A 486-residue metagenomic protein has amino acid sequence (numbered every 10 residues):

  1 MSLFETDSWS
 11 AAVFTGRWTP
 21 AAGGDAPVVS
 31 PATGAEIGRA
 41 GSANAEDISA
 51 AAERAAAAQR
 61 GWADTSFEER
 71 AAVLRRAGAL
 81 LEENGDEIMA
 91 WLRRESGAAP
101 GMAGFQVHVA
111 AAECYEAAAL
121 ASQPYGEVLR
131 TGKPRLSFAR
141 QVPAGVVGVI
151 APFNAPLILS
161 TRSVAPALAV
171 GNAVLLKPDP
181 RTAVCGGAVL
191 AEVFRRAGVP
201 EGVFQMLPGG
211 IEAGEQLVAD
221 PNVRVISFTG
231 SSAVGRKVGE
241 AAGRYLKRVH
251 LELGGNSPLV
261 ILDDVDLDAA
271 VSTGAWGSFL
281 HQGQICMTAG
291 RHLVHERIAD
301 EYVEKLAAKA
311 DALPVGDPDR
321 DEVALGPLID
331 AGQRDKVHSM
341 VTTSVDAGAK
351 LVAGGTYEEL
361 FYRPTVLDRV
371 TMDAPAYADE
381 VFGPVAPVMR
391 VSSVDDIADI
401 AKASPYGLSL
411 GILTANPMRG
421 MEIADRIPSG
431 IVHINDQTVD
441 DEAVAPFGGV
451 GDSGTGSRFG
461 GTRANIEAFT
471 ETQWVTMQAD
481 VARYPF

Functional and structural regions predicted by a protein language model:
M1-R135: N-terminal Rossmann-like NAD(P)+-binding subdomain of aldehyde/semialdehyde dehydrogenases
P31, A45-I48, F67, G85 (+6 more regions): Residues at or immediately preceding the N-termini of alpha-helices
T33-R39, V223, V260, P314 (+4 more regions): Conserved C-terminal structural/oligomerization subdomain of aldehyde/semialdehyde dehydrogenase
G34, R70, L92, C114 (+9 more regions): Residue-level signal for inorganic ion chemistry
E36-A43, A58-D64, V149, L259-L262 (+5 more regions): Short, well-ordered beta-strand elements within core beta-sheets of diverse protein domains
Q59, A63, G78-G85, M89 (+18 more regions): Structural signal for hydrophobic packing residues in well-ordered secondary-structure cores of soluble enzyme domains
G126-A269, V391: Rossmann-like NAD(P) dinucleotide-binding subdomain of oxidoreductase/dehydrogenase enzymes
A233-T371, D395, I434, V481-P485: ALDH superfamily catalytic-core signature
